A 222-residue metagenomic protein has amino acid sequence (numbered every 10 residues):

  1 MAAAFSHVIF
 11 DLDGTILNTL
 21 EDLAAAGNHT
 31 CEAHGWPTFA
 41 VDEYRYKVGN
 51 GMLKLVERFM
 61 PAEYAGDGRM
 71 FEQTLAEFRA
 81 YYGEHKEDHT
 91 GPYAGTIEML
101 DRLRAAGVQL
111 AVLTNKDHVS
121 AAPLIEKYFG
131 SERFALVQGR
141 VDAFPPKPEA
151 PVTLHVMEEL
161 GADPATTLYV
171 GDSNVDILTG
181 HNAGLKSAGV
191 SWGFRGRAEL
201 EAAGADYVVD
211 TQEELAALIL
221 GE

Functional and structural regions predicted by a protein language model:
M1-H7, R104, H118, A122-E222: Asp-based, Mg2+/Mn2+-dependent phosphohydrolase catalytic module
A2-E98, R104-A106, V119, S131: N-terminal helical cap/lid subdomain that shapes the substrate entry/recognition surface in HAD-like hydrolases
D11, T19, V48, V112-L113 (+2 more regions): Small/polar loops that bind or transfer phosphate-bearing groups
D13, T30, E77-D88, A111 (+3 more regions): Hydrophobic, well-ordered secondary-structure segments that either form specific early membrane-associated helices used
I16, P92, L110-L113, Y169-V170 (+2 more regions): Conserved SAM-binding loop
